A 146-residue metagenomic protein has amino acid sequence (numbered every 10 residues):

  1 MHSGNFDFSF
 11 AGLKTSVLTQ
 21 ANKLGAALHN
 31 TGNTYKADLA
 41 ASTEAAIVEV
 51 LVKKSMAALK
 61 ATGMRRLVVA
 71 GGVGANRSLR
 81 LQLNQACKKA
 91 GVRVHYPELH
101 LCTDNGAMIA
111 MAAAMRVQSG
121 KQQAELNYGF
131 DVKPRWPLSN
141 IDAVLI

Functional and structural regions predicted by a protein language model:
M1-L67, R77-A90, V117-G120, P137-I146: A contiguous, well-structured pocket-lining segment that forms one wall/lid of small-molecule binding clefts in soluble
V17, G72, A110: Residue-level signal for inorganic ion chemistry
Y35, A75, C102-G106: Short, conserved alpha-helical segments within structured domains
L67, N84-I109: Conserved phosphate-binding/catalytic loops in two-lobed NTP-binding clefts
G72-V73, L99: Active-site metal-binding loops of divalent metal-dependent hydrolases
E98-L138: Glycine-rich phosphate-binding/hydrolytic loop that grips phosphoryl groups
